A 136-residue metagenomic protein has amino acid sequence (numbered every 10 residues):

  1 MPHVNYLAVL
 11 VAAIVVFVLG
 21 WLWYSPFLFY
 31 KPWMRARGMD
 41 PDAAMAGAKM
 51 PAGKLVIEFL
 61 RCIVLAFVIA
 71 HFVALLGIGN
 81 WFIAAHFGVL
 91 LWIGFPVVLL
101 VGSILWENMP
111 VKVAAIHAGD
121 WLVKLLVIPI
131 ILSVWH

Functional and structural regions predicted by a protein language model:
M1-H136: Juxtamembrane/disordered regions of integral membrane proteins
